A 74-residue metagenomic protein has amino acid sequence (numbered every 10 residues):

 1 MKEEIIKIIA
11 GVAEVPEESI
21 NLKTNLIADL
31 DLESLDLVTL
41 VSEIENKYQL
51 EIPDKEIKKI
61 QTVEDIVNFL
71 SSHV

Functional and structural regions predicted by a protein language model:
M1-E18, S71-H73: Thiotemplate assembly-line natural product biosynthesis machinery
A13-D31, Y48-K59: Phosphopantetheine carrier-protein modules
N25, L35, T62-D65: Residue-level recognition of oxygen-bearing side chains
V38: Conserved catalytic core of two-component sensor histidine kinases
